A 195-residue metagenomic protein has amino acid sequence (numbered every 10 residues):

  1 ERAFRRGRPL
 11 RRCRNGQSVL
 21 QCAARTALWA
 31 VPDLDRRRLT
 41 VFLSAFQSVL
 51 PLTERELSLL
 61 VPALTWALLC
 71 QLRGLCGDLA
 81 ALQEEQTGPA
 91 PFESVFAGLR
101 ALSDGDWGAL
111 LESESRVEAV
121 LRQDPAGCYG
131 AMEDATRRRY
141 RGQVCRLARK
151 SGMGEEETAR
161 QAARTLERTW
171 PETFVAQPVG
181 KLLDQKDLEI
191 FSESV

Functional and structural regions predicted by a protein language model:
E1, L69, R73-G77, E84-V195: Basic, amphipathic N-terminal segments
E1-R8: Helix-hairpin-helix/helix-loop-helix acidic hairpins
F4, V19-A24, L50, E118-Q123 (+1 more regions): Short acidic (Asp/Glu) and glycine-rich catalytic loops that position anionic groups and cofactors
R8-P9, N15-L57, L64-A81: Active-site activation/catalytic loop segments of kinase-like enzymes and analogous catalytic loops in related
P9-R12, P62, G130-D134: Conserved phosphate/pyrophosphate-binding and hydrolysis machinery centered on Walker-type P-loop NTPases, extending
R37-T40, R55-S58, S115, R138 (+1 more regions): Generic alpha-helical secondary structure signal
P51-S58, L147-M153: Short amphipathic alpha-helical segments with coiled-coil-like heptad repeat character
L59-L64, Q161-R164: Short linear loop/turn motifs
